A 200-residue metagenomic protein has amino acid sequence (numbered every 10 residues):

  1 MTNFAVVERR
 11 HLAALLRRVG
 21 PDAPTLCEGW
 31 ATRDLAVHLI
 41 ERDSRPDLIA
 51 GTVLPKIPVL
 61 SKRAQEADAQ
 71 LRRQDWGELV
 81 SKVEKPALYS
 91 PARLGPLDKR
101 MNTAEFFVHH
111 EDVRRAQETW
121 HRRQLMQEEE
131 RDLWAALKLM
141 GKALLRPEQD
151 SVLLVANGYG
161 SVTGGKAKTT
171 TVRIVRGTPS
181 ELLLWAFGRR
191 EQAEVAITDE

Functional and structural regions predicted by a protein language model:
M1-G51: An N-terminal domain-cap segment
M1-T2, R18-D22, R45-L60, E78 (+1 more regions): Structured surface interface patches that mediate subunit assembly and partner/cofactor docking
A5-A14, R72-K85: Short, charged, amphipathic alpha-helices and their helix-cap/turn boundaries
V6, L26-G29, Q70-R73, R100-T103: Generic alpha-helical scaffold signal
A31-T32, D75, T178: Short, structural beta-strand-to-alpha-helix junction motif
K56-L71: C-terminal end-helix/capping segment
